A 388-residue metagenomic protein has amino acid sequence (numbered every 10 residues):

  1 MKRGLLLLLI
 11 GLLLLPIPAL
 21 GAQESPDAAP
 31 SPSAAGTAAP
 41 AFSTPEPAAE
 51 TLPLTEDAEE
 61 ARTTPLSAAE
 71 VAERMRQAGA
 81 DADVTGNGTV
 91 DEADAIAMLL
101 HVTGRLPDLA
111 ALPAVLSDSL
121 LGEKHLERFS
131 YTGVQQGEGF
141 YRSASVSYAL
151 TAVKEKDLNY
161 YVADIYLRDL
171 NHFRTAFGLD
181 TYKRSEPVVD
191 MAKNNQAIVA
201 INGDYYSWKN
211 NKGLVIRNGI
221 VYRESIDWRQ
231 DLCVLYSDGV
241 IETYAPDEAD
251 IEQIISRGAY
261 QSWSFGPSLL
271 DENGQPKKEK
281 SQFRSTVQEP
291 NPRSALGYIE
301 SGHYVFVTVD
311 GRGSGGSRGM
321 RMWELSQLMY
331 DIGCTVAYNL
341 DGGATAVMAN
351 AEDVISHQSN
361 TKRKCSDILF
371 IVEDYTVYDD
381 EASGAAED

Functional and structural regions predicted by a protein language model:
M1-G4: Positively charged n-region of N-terminal signal peptides that target proteins for export
L8-P16: Bacterial N-terminal signal peptides
P16-A28: Sec-dependent signal peptide cleavage junction
P26-T64: Intrinsically disordered, low-complexity serine/threonine-rich repeat tracts
A49, P53, D57-A78, G86-S117: Alpha-helical segments with a strong preference for the paired helices of cellulosomal dockerin domains
L116-D227, D231, E242: Zymogen propeptides
G137-G139, Y206-V287: Active-site-adjacent helix-turn-beta-strand microarchitecture at beta-sheet edges that either contains or buttresses
K209-W228, V234-L235, S281-T335, L340 (+2 more regions): Conserved, well-ordered active-site substructure
